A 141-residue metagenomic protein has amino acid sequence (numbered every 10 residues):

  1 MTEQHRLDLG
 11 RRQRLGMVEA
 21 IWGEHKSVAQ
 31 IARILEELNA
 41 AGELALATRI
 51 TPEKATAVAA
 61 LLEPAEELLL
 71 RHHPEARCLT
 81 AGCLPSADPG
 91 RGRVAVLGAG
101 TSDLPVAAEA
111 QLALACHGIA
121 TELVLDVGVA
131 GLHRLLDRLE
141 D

Functional and structural regions predicted by a protein language model:
M1-A65, L69: Long amphipathic alpha-helical segments
L35-A40, L84-G90: Glycine-rich phosphate/diphosphate-binding loops that line cofactor/substrate pockets in enzymes
A60-L62, E109-L112, D137-R138: Short, glycine/charged-enriched secondary-structure capping and boundary segments
E66-E75, T121: Short hydrophobic/aromatic-enriched beta-strand-loop microsegments
P74-A87: Self-splicing inteins and homing endonuclease
T80-G82, A130-D137: Active-site glycine-rich loop that binds ribose-phosphate moieties when present
P89-R134: Glycine-rich phosphate/diphosphate-binding loop of Rossmann-like nucleotide-binding domains
D141: C-terminal binding/interaction regions
